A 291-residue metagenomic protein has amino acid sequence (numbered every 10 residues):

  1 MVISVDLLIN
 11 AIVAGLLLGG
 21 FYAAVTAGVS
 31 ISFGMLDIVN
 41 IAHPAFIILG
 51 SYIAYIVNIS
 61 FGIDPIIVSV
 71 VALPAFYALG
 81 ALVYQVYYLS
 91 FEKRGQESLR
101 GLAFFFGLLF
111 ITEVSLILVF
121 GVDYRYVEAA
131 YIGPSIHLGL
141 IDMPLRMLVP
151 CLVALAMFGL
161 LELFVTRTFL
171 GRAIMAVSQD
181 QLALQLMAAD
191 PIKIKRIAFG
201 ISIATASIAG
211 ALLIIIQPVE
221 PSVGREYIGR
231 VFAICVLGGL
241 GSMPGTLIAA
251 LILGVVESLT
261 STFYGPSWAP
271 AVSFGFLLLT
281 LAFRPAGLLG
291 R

Functional and structural regions predicted by a protein language model:
V2-A14, V165, F169, A198-C235 (+1 more regions): Inter-helical junctions in multi-pass inner-membrane proteins, predominant in energy-converting antiporter-like
D6-N10, I53, V57-S60, I214 (+2 more regions): Interhelical loop and adjacent transmembrane-helix boundary motif in polytopic membrane transport permeases
L7-S60, Y88-Q96, R100, G239-M243: Single transmembrane alpha-helix segments in multi-pass membrane proteins
L18, D142-V219, M243-A249: Helix-loop-helix "hairpin" substructures at the membrane interface of multi-pass membrane proteins
A24-G28, A45-L49, S207-I208, P221-L240 (+1 more regions): Hydrophobic alpha-helical segments embedded in the membrane of multi-pass proteins
G62-L108, S115, I248-L253, R284-P285: Alpha-helical transmembrane segments within multi-pass membrane transporters and channels
S90-F91, E97-R167, K193-I197, L259 (+3 more regions): Transmembrane helix-bundle core of multi-pass membrane transporters and related energy-transducing complexes
V119, Q179-L186, D190-K193, Y264-R291: Cytosolic-side transmembrane-helix boundaries in multi-pass membrane proteins
